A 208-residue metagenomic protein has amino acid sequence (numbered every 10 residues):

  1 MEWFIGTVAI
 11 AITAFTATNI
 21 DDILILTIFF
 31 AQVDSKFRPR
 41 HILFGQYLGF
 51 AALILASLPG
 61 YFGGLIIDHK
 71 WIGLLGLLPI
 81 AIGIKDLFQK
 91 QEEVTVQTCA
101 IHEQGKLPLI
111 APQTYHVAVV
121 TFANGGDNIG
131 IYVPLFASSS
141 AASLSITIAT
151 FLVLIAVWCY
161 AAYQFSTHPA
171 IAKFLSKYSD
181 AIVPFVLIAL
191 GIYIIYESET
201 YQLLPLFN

Functional and structural regions predicted by a protein language model:
M1-I23, Q97-A123, S145-A149, A156 (+1 more regions): Small-residue-enriched transmembrane helix starts and helix-helix packing motifs in multi-pass inner-membrane proteins
E2-L65, Y132-A149: Juxtamembrane transmembrane-helix termini in multi-pass membrane transport proteins
E2-W3, Y193-N208: Juxtamembrane boundary at the C-terminal end of a transmembrane helix
G6-I10, K70-I84, S143-L152: Alpha-helical transmembrane segments
K36-H102, Q164, K173-L175, S179 (+1 more regions): Membrane helix-loop-helix hairpins that form the core translocation module of multi-pass transporters
L53, L154-W158: Alpha-helical transmembrane segments of multipass membrane proteins
L53-I54, V120-I131, V183-L187: Core segments of transmembrane alpha-helices that mediate helix-helix packing or line hydrophobic substrate/ligand
D180-S198: Final/C-terminal transmembrane alpha-helix of multipass membrane proteins
